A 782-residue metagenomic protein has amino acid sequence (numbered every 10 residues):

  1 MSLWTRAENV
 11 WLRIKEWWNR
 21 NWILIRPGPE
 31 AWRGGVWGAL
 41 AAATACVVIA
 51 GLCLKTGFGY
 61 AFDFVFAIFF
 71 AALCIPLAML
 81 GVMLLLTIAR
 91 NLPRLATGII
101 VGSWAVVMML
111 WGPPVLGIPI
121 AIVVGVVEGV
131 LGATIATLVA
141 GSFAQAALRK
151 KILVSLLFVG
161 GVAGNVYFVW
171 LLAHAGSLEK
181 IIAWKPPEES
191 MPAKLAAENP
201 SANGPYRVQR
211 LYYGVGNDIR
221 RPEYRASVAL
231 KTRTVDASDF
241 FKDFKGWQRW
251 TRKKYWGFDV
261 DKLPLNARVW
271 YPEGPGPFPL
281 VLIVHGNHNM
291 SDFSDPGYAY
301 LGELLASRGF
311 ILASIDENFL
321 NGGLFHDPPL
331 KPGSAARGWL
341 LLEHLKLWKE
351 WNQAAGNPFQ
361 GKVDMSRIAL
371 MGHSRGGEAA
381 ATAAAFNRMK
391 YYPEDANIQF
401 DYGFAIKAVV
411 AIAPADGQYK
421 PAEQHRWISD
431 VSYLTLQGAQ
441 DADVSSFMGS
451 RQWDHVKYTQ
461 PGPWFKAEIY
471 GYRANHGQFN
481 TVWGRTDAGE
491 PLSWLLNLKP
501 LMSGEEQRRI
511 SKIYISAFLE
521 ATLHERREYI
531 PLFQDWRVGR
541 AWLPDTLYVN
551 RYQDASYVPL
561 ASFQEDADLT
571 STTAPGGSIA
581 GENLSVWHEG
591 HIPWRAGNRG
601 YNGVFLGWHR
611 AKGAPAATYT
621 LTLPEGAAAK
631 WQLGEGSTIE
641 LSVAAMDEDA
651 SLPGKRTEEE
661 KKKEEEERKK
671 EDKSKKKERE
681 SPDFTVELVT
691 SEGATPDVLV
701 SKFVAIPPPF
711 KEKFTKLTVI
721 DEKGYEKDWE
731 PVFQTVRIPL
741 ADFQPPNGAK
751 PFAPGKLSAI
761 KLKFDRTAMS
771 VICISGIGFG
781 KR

Functional and structural regions predicted by a protein language model:
S2-P114: Extended, compositionally biased non-globular segments that define protein topology
G28, G59-F64, N91, L95 (+3 more regions): Short conserved active-site loop signatures built around small residues
P277-G286: Short beta-strand element of the alpha/beta-hydrolase
F293-A313: Short amphipathic alpha-helix adjacent to the substrate-entry channel of hydrolases
G297, L330-M365, L370, E378 (+2 more regions): Alpha/beta-hydrolase active-site loop
Y391-P414, V431: A conserved short beta-strand
R426-G504: Active-site-adjacent alpha-helix of alpha/beta-hydrolase-fold enzymes
R610-A749, F764-R782: Extracellular ligand-binding interfaces
